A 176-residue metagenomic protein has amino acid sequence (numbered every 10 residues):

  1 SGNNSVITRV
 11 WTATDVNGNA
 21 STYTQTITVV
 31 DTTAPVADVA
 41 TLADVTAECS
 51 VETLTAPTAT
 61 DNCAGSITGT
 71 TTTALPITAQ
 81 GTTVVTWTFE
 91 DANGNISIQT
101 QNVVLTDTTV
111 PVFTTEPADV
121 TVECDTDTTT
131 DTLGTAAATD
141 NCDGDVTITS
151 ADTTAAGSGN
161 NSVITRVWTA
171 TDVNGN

Functional and structural regions predicted by a protein language model:
S1-N176: Proline-threonine-serine-rich low-complexity tracts
